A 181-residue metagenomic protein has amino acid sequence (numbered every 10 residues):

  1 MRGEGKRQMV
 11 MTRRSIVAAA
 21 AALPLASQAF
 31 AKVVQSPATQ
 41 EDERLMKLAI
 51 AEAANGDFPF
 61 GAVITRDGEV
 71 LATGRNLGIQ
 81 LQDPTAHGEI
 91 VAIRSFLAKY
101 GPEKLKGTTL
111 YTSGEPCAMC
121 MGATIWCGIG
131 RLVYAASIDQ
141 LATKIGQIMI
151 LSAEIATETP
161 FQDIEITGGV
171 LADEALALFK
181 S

Functional and structural regions predicted by a protein language model:
R2, V10-G56, A123-S181: Zinc-dependent deaminase
G61-T65: Short beta-strand scaffold segments in enzyme catalytic cores
Q80-V91: A short, polar/charged loop-to-alpha-helix boundary motif
P102-G114: Immediate flanking context of iron-sulfur cluster ligation sites
S113-C127: Local cysteine-cluster metal-coordination motifs and their immediate loop/turn environment, predominantly Fe-S cluster
